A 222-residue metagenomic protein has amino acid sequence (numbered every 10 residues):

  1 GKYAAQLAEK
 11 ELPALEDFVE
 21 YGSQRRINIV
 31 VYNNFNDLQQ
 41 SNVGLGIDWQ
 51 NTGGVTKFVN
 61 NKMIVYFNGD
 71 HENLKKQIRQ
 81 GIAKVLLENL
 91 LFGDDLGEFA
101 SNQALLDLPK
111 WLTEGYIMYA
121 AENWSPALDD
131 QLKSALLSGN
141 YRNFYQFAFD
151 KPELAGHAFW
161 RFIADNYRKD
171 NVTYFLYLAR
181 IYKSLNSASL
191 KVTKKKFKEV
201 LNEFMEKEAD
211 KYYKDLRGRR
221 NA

Functional and structural regions predicted by a protein language model:
G1-K10, G69-Q77, D107, W111 (+3 more regions): Soluble non-cytosolic domains of exported or imported proteins
G1-V30, N34-F35, R79-I82, L86-N89: Zn2+-dependent metallopeptidase catalytic core
G1-Y3, D37-S41, A127: Short, solvent-exposed loop/turn elements at domain surfaces
K10, Y145-D150, Y174-A222: Beta/coil-rich, acidic/histidine-enriched accessory regions frequently appended to metallopeptidases
E11-V19, G81-I82, L86-D94, Y116 (+6 more regions): Sec/Tat-exported extracytoplasmic proteins
F35-T52: Charged, often glycine-rich, active-site loop that binds/positions anionic groups
T52-A127, S134, T173: Zinc-dependent metallopeptidase catalytic helix centered on the HExxH motif and its immediate flanking segment
P126-A179: Long, well-structured alpha-helical subdomains associated with metal-dependent extracellular/ecto-lumenal hydrolases
